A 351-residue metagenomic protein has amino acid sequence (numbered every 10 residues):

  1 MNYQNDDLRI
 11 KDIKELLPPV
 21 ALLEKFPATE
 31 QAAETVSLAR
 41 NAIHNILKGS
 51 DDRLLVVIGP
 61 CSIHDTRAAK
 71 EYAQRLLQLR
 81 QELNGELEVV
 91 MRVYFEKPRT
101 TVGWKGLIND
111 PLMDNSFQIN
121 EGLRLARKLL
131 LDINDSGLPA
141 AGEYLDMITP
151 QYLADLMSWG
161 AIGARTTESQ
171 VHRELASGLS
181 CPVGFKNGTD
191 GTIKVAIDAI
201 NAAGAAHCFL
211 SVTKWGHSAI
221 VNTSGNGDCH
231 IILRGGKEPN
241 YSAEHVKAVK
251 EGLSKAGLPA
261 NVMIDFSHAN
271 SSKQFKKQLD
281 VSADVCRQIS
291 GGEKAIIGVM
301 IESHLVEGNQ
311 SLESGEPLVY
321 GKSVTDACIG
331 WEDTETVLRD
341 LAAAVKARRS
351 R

Functional and structural regions predicted by a protein language model:
N2-D6, E86-Y241, H245-V246, H268-A269 (+7 more regions): Active-site-facing alpha/beta catalytic cores
R9-K48: N- or domain-start disorder-to-order transition segments that initiate the globular core
P18-P27, T223-G235, L318: Gly-rich Lys/Arg/Thr-decorated short loops/hinges at beta-loop-alpha junctions or inter-strand turns that position
L55-A68, D326: Conserved phosphate/anionic-ligand binding catalytic regions in large, soluble enzymes, centered on
G59, I264, G330: Conserved, mostly hydrophobic/aromatic
T66-Q78, T101-N109: Glycine-rich loop at the start of a catalytic domain that most often binds anionic cofactors/ligands
L233-G236, N240, A248-M263: A contiguous, surface-oriented mixed alpha/beta subdomain in the mid-to-C-terminal portion of proteins that forms
H304-A347: Internal helix-turn-beta structural module
